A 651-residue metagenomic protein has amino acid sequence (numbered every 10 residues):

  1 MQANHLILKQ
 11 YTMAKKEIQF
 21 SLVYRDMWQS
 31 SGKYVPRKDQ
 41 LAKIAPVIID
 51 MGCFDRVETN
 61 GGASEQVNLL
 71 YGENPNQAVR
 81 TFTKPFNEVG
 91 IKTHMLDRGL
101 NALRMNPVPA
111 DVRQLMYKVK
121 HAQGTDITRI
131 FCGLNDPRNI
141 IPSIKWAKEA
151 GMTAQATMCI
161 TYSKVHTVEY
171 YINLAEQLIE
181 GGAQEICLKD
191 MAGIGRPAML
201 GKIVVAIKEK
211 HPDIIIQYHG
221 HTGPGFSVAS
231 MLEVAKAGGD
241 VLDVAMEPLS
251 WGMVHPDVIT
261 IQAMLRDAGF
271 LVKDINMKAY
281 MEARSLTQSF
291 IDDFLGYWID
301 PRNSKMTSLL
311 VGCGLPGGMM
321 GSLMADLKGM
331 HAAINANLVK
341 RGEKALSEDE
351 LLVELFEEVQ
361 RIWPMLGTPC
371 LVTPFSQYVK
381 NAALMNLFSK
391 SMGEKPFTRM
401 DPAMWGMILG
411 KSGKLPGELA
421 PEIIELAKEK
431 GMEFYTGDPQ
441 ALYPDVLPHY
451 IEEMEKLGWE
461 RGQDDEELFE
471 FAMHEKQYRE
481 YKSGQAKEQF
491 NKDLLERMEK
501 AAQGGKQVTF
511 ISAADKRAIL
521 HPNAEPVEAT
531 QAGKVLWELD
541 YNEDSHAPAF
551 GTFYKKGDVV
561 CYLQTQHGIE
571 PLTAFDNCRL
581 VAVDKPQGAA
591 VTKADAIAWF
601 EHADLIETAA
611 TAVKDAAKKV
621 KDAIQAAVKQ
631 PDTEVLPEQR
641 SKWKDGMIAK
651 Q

Functional and structural regions predicted by a protein language model:
I18-D26, D55-T59, I91-R98, T128-R129 (+4 more regions): Hydrophobic faces of well-ordered beta-strands that scaffold small-molecule active sites in alpha/beta enzyme cores
M27, I130, I186, G238 (+2 more regions): Conserved, mostly hydrophobic/aromatic
W28, I49-V67, K305-L310, G314-E525 (+3 more regions): Terminal or standalone catalytic/regulatory effector modules within metabolic enzymes and repeat proteins
P46, G61-L174, G193: Active-site beta->alpha loop and helix N-cap motifs at the rims of alpha/beta catalytic domains
Y170-L174, G225-A237: Catalytic cores of alpha/beta
D190, A237-V254: Glycine-rich phosphate-binding active-site loops on the catalytic face of alpha/beta enzymes
I511-Y562, I569-T573, N577, D632-K650: Acidic, low-complexity mobile loops and tails
A547, F553, A582-K585, A590: Exposed loop and linker-edge segments at protein-protein interfaces
